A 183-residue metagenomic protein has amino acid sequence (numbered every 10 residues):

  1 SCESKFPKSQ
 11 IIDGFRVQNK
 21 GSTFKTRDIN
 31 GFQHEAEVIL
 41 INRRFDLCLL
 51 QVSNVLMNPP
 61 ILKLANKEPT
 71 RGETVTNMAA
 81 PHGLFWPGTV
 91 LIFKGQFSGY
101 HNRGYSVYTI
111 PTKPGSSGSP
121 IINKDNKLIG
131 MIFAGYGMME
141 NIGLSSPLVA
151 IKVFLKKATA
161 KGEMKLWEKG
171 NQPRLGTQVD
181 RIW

Functional and structural regions predicted by a protein language model:
S1, D46-S53, S106-Y108: A generic structural motif
S1-R43, A134: Catalytic-histidine neighborhood of serine endopeptidases, predominantly the chymotrypsin-like S1/PA family
D28-I29, P59-S116, I132-L144: Flexible, gly/ser-rich surface segments that form the specificity/activation loops bordering the active-site cleft
A36, L50, G72, N77 (+7 more regions): Terminal peptide-recognition signature
R44-D46, P114-G115: Short acidic/glycine-enriched loop/turn segments that link adjacent beta-strands
L56-P60, I151-F154: Short, charged/polar, Gly/Pro-enriched secondary-structure boundary elements
N102, I122-W183: C-terminal subregion of chymotrypsin/trypsin-like serine protease catalytic domains
